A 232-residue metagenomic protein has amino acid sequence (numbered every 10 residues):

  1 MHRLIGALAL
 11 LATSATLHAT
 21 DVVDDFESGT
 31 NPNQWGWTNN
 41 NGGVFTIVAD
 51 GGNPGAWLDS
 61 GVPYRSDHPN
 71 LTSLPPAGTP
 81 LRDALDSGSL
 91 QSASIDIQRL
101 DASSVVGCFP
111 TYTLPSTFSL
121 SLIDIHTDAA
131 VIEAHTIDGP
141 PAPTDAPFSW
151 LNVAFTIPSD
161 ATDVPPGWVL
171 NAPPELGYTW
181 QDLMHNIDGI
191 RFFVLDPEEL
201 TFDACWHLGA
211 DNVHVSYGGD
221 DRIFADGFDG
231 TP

Functional and structural regions predicted by a protein language model:
T13-T16: N-terminal signal peptide c-region/cleavage motif recognized by signal peptidases
V22-G61: Extracellular glycan-recognition surfaces and repeat-rich motifs
F26, I190, A210-V215, F228: Extracellular beta-strand elements of beta-rich domains used for carbohydrate recognition/degradation or cell-matrix
L58-S87, S92, T127-I137: Secreted extracellular polysaccharide-interacting domains
L90, S94-P115: Solvent-exposed strand-to-loop "edge" motifs in beta-rich extracellular domains
T127-Q181: Extracellular carbohydrate recognition and processing domains and analogous Trp-centered ligand-binding platforms
W180-M184, E198-Y217: Extracellular carbohydrate recognition
A225-T231: Ser/Thr-rich, Pro/Gly/Ala-heavy low-complexity intrinsically disordered linkers and tails of secreted extracellular
